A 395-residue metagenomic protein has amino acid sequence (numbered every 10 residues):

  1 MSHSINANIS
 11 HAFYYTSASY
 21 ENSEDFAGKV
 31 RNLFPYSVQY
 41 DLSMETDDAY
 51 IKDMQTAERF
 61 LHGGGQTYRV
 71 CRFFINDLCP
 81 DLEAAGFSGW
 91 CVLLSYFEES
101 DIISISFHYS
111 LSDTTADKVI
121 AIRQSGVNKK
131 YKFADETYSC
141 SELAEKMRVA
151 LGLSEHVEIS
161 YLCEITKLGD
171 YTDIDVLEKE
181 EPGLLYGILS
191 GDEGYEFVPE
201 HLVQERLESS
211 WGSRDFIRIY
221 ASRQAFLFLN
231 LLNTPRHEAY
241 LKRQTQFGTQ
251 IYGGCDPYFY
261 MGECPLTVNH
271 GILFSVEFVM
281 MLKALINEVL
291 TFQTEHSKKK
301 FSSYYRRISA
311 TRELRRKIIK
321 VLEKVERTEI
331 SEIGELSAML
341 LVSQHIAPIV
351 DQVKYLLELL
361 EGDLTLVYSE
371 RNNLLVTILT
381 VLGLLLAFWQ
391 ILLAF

Functional and structural regions predicted by a protein language model:
M1-S125: Long, solvent-exposed N-terminal ectodomains/accessory regions that are displayed to the extracellular/lumenal milieu
S19, S23, E136, C140 (+3 more regions): Intrinsic-disorder-associated interaction segments
V30-S37, D41, E58-L61, L78 (+7 more regions): Hydrophobic, Leu/Ile/Phe/Ala-enriched alpha-helical segments that form helix-helix packing faces
Y68, G254-Y258, G262, E329 (+1 more regions): N-proximal short alpha-helices
G86-K298: Extended alpha-helical interaction modules
I286-W389: Membrane-associated alpha-helical segments
W389-F395: Juxtamembrane boundary at the C-terminal end of a transmembrane helix
